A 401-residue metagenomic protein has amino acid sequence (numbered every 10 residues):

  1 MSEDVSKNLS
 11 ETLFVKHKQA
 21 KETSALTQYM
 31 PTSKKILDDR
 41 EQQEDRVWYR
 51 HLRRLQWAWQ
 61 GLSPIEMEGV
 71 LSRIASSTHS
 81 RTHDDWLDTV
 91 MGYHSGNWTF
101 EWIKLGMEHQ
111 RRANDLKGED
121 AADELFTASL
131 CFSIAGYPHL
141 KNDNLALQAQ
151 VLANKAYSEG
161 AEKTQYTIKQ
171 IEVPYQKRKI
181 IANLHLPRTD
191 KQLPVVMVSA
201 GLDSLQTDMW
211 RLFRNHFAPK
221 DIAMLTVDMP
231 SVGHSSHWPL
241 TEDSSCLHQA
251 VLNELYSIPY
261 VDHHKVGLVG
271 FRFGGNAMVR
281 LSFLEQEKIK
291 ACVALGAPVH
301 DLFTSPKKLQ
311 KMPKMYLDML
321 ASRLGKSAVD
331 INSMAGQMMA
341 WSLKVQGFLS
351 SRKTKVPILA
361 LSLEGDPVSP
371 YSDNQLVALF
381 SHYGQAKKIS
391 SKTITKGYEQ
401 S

Functional and structural regions predicted by a protein language model:
F100-W102, D143-T189: N-terminal cap/lid segment of alpha/beta-hydrolase-fold proteins
Q192-L202: Short beta-strand element of the alpha/beta-hydrolase
L202-N215, S372: The serine-hydrolase catalytic nucleophile loop
F217-H234: Conserved alpha/beta-hydrolase
W238-H264: Alpha/beta-hydrolase active-site loop
L268-G270, G275-E287, C292: Short glycine-enriched nucleophile-adjacent loop and the immediately C-terminal alpha-helix near the catalytic center
F283-G336: Hydrolase active-site cap/lid region
E285, V329-S401: Serine-hydrolase catalytic core
